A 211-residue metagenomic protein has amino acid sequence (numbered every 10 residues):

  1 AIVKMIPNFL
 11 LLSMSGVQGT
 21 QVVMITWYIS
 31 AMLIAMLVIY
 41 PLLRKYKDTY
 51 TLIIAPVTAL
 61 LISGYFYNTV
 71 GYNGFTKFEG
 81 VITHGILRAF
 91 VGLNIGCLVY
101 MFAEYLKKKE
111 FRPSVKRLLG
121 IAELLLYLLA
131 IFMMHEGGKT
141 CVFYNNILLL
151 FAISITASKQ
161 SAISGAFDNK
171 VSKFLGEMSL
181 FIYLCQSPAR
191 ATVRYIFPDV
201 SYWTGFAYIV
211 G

Functional and structural regions predicted by a protein language model:
A1-L12, G16, A31-M36, R88 (+3 more regions): Transmembrane alpha-helical segments and their boundary/interface "anchor" motifs in multi-pass integral membrane
F9-Y67, T83-I86, F90: Hydrophobic alpha-helical segments with transmembrane-like composition
L11-Q21, N73-F78, V99-R112, A189: Short juxtamembrane and helix-loop transition motifs at transmembrane-helix boundaries in membrane proteins
V17-A31, N68-I95, A130-I153, A207-Y208: Interfacial loop-to-helix transition and helix-capping segments at the boundaries of transmembrane helices
I34-Y46, C97-V99, T192-P198: Membrane-interfacial alpha-helical segments at the cytosolic side of multi-pass membrane proteins
P41-T51, F102-V115, G137-G138, A162-S172 (+1 more regions): Membrane-interface helix-boundary motifs at transmembrane edges
I53-T58, P113-L129: Signature aromatic-anchored transmembrane alpha helix within multi-pass, membrane-resident enzymes that catalyze glycan
L93, C97, I121-G211: Alpha-helical transmembrane segments of multi-pass integral membrane proteins
